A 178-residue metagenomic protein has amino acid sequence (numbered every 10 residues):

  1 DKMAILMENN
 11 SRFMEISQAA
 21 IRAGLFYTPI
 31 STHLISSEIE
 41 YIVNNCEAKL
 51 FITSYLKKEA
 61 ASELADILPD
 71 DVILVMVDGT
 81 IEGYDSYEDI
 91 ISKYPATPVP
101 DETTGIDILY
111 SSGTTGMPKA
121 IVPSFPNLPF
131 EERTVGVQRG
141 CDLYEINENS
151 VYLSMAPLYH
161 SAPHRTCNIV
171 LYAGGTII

Functional and structural regions predicted by a protein language model:
D1-L34: Conserved AMP-binding/adenylate-forming
Q18-A23, N45, H160, N168-Y172: Short hydrophobic alpha-helices that are characteristic scaffold elements of the AMP-binding
G24, T114, G174: Conserved G/P- and acidic residue-centered "switch" motifs that form tight phosphate/ATP-binding loops in soluble
F26, K49, T176-I177: Residue-level detector of anion-binding/catalytic polar loops
I30-T32, S54, D78: Short beta->alpha connector loops at strand-helix junctions that form conserved, small/polar/Pro-enriched
A60-L109, M117, P126-V137: ANL superfamily adenylate-forming
P129-V151, M155, Y159-I178: Conserved AMP-binding/adenylation subdomain of ANL enzymes
